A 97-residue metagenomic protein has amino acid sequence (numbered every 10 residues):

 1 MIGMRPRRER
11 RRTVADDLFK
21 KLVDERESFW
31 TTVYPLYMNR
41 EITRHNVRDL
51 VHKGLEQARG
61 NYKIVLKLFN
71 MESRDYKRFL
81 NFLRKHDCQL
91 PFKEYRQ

Functional and structural regions predicted by a protein language model:
M1-Q97: Bacterial C-terminal helix-turn-helix
